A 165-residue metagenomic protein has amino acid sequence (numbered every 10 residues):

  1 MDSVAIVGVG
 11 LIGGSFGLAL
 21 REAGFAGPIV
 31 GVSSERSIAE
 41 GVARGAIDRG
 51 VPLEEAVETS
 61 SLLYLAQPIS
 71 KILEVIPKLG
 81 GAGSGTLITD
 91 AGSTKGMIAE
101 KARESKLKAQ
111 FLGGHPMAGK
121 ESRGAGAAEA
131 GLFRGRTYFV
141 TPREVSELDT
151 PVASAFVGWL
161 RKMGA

Functional and structural regions predicted by a protein language model:
M1-V57: NAD(P)+-binding Rossmann beta1-loop-alpha1 motif at the extreme N-terminus of oxidoreductases
V30-V32, V51, T89, L112 (+1 more regions): Hydrophobic/aromatic beta-strand patches that form the interior of the parallel beta-sheet core in alpha/beta enzyme
I47, S60, G135-R136: Short, well-ordered alpha-helix to beta-strand connector turns
L53-L87: Rossmann-like NAD(P)-binding element
Q67-I69, G92-S93, P116, R143: Short glycine-/small-residue-rich Rossmann-like dinucleotide-binding loops
V75-G126: Rossmann-like NAD(P)(H) cofactor-binding subdomain of soluble oxidoreductases
A130-A165: Internal alpha-helical scaffold of NAD(P)-dependent oxidoreductase catalytic cores
